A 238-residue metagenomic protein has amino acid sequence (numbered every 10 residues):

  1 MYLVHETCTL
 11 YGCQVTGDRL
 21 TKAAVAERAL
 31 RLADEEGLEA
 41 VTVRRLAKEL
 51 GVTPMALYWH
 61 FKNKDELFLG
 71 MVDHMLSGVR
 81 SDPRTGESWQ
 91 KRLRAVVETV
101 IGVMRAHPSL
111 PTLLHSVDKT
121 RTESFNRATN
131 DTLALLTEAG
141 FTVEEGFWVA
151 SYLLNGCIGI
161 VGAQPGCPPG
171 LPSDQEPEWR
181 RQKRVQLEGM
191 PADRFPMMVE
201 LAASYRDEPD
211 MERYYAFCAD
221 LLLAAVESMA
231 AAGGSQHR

Functional and structural regions predicted by a protein language model:
M1-L20, F195-Y205, G234-R238: N-terminal intrinsically disordered/low-complexity leader segments
A24, R28-E66, G70: Helix-turn-helix
G70-V72, I101-R121, D131, G162-P169 (+1 more regions): Amphipathic alpha-helical segments used for helix-helix packing
H74-G78: Short, basic, alpha-helical segments at the C-terminal edge of helix-turn-helix-like DNA-binding modules
S81-R127, V143-G146, A150-L153: Hydrophobic alpha-helical connector segments
A128-K183, V226-A230: Hydrophobic alpha-helical bundle segments that form small-molecule/ligand-binding pockets
N155-G170, E188-P209, A224-A232: Amphipathic C-terminal alpha-helical segment
